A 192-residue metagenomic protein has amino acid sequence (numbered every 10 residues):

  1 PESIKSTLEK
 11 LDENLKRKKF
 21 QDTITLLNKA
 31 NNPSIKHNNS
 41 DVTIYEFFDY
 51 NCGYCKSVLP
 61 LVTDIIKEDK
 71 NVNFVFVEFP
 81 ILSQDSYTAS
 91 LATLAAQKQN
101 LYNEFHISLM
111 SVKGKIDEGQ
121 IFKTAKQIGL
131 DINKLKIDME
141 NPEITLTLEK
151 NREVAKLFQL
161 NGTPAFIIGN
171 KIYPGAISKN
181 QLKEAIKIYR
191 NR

Functional and structural regions predicted by a protein language model:
P1-Q84, I137-E140, I144-G162, K187 (+1 more regions): Extracytoplasmic thiol/disulfide redox context detector
E2-T7, P80-R192: Cysteine-centric redox/oxidoreductase cores and disulfide-bonded domains
